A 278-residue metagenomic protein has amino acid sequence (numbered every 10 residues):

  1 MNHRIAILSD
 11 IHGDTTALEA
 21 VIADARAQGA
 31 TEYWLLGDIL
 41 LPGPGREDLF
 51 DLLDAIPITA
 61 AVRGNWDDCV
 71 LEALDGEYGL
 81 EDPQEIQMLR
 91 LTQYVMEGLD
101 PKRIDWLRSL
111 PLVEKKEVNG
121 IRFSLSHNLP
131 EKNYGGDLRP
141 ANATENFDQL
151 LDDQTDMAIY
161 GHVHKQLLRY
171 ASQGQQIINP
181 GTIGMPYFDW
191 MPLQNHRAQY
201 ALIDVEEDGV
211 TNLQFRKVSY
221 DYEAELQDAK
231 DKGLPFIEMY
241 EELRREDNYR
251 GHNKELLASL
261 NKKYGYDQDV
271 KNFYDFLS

Functional and structural regions predicted by a protein language model:
M1-T59: N-terminal active-site segment of His-dependent metallophosphoesterases
I7-S9, Y33-D38, P42, A60-N65 (+3 more regions): Active-site neighborhood of phospho(di)ester-bond hydrolases with catalytic His/Asp-centered motifs
H12-A17, L41-P44, W66-L71, I159-A171 (+1 more regions): Active-site environment of divalent metal-dependent phosphoester hydrolases
A20-A23, D48-D51, D75-Y78, R139-P140 (+2 more regions): Short, glycine/charged-enriched secondary-structure capping and boundary segments
A25-A30, V118, L151-Q154, L202 (+1 more regions): Glycine-rich phosphate-binding loop signature in dinucleotide/nucleotide-binding domains
I56-E114, A141-Q154: Active-site neighborhood of divalent metal-dependent phosphoester bond hydrolases
L99-R169, Q175: His/acidic metal-ligating clusters that form di-metal
Q173-S278: Acidic, His/Gly-rich catalytic cores of divalent-metal-dependent hydrolytic chemistry
